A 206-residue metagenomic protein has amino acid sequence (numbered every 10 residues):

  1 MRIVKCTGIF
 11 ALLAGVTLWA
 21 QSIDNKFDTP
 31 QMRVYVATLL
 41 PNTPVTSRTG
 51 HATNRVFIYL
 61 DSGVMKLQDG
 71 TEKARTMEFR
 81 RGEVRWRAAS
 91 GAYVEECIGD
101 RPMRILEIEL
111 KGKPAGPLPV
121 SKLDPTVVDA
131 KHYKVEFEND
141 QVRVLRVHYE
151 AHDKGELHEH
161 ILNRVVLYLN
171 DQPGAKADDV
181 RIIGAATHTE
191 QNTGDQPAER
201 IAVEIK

Functional and structural regions predicted by a protein language model:
M1-K5: Positively charged n-region of N-terminal signal peptides that target proteins for export
C6-T17: Bacterial N-terminal signal peptides
L18-S22: Boundary at the C-terminal end of the N-terminal hydrophobic targeting segment
F27-F57, K66: N-terminal targeting signals for Sec/Tat export/insertion, comprising classic cleavable signal peptides
D28-Q31, T71-A89, P173-T187: Short acidic-glycine-tyrosine-enriched beta hairpin
A52-G70, E159-G174: Glycine- and acidic-residue-biased ligand/ion/polar-headgroup-sensing regions
S62, A89-K111, L162-N163, G184-K206: Ligand-binding loop in jelly-roll beta-barrel domains
E96-Q141: Surface-exposed beta-loop interaction hotspot
